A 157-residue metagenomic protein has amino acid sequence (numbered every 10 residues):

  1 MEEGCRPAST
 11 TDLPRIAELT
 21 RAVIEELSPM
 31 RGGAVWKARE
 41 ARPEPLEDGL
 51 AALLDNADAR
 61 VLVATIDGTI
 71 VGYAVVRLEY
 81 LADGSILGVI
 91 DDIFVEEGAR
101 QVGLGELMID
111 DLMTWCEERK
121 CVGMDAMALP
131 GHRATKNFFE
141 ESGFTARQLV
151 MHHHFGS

Functional and structural regions predicted by a protein language model:
E3, P7-T11, E18-R31, K37-S85 (+5 more regions): Acetyl-CoA-dependent GNAT
R15, V89, A134: Amphipathic alpha-helical recognition patches that constitute DNA-binding helices
A22-E25, T114, E118: A generic structural signal for well-ordered alpha-helical segments enriched in polar/charged residues
S85, G103, A134: Residues that form or flank phosphate/diphosphate-binding pockets in enzymes that use nucleotide phosphates
D92-V95, Q101-T114, N137, E141: Conserved acetyl-CoA-binding loop-helix of GNAT-fold acetyltransferases
R100, A126-T135, H152-H154: Conserved beta-strand-loop-alpha-helix junction that forms the acyl-donor binding cleft
E106, E118, P130-Q148: Conserved active-site alpha-helix within GNAT-family acetyltransferase domains
I109, C116-M127: Conserved GNAT acetyl-CoA-binding A-motif
